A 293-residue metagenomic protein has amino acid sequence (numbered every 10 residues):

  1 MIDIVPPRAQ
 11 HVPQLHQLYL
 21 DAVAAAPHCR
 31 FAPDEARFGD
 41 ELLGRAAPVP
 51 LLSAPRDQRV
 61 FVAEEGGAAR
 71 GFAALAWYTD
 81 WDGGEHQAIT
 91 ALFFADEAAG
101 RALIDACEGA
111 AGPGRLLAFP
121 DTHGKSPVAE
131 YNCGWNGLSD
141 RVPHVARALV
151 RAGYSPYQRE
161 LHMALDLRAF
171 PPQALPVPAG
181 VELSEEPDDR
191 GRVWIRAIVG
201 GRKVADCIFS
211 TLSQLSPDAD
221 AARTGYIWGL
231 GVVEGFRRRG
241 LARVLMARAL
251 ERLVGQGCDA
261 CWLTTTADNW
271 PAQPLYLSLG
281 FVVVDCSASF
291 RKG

Functional and structural regions predicted by a protein language model:
D3-Q17, V23-H28, L183-G191: A short beta-loop-alpha structural element at the N-terminal edge of CoA-dependent acyl/N-acetyltransferase catalytic
A22-V23, P27, F31-A111, P120-G124 (+1 more regions): Conserved donor-binding loop and adjoining core beta-sheet/short helix segment in diverse acyl/aminoacyl transferases
T90-A95, W228, V233, R237 (+1 more regions): Residue-level recognition of the GNAT/N-acetyltransferase active site
D96-A111, V232, R238-G255, Q273-S278: Conserved acetyl-CoA-binding loop-helix of GNAT-fold acetyltransferases
A111-G137, L253-T264: Conserved GNAT acetyl-CoA-binding A-motif
G124-P156, R243, A267-D285: Conserved active-site alpha-helix within GNAT-family acetyltransferase domains
V142-V145, A152-S155, L161-V177, D259 (+2 more regions): C-terminal "cap" of GNAT-fold acetyltransferases
P156-R238: Flexible, substrate/cofactor-facing loop regions flanked by secondary structure within enzyme catalytic domains
